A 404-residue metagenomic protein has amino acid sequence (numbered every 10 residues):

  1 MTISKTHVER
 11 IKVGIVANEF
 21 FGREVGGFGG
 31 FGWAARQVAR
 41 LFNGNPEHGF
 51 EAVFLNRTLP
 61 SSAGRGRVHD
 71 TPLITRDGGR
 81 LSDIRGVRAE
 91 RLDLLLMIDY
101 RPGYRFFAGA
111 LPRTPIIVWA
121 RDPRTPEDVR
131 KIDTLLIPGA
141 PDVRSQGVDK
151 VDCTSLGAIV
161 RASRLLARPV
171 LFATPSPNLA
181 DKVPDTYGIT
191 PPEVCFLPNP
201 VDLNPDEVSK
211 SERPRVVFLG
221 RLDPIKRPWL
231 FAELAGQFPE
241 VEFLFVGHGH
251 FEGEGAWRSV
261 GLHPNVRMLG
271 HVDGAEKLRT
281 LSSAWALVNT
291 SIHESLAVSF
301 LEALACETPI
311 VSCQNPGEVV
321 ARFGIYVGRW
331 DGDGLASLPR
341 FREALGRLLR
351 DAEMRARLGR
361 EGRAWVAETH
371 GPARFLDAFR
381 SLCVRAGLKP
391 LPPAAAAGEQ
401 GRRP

Functional and structural regions predicted by a protein language model:
G30-Q37, D223-Q237: A conserved mid-protein helix/loop that constitutes part of the nucleotide-sugar donor-binding site
T75, R350-V384: A charged, aromatic-enriched C-terminal amphipathic alpha-helix characteristic of glycosyltransferases across folds
M97-P102, A120: Short His-centered aromatic/hydrophobic patch
R124, L135-F172: Membrane-proximal helix-turn-helix segments that form the acceptor-binding/catalytic region of lipid-linked
G255-V272: Nucleotide-activated donor-binding/catalytic signature segment of Leloir-type glycosyltransferases, i.e., the conserved
I292: Aromatic "clamp/platform" in nucleotide-sugar-dependent glycosyltransferases that forms part of the donor/acceptor
P309-C313, V319: Short hydrophobic beta-strand element within catalytic cores of glycosyltransferases and related nucleotide-activated
V319-G346: Change "using UDP/GDP/dTDP sugars" to "using nucleotide sugars
